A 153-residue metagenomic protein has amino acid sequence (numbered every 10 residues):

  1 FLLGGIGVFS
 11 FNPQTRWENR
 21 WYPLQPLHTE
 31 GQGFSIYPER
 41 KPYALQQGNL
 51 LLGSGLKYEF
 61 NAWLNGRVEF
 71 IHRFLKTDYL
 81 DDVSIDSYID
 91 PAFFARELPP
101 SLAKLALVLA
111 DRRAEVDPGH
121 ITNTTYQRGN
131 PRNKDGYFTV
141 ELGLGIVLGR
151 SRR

Functional and structural regions predicted by a protein language model:
L2-G4, L52-S54, V68, L144: Membrane-embedded beta-strand positions of outer-membrane beta-barrel proteins
G7-S10, R73-L75: Short, catalytically relevant binding-site loops at active-site mouths
F11-Q46, Y79-I89, A114-N133: Extracellular/periplasm-exposed beta-strand and loop segments of Gram-negative cell-envelope proteins, dominated by
R40, N49-L50, N65: Homeobox/homeodomain signature
A44-L50, G136-V140: Residues that define the transmembrane beta-barrel architecture of outer-membrane proteins
K57-E59: C-terminal transmembrane beta-barrel domains of outer membrane proteins
N61-R153: Predominantly the C-terminal beta-signal and adjacent terminal strand-loop region of outer-membrane beta-barrel
